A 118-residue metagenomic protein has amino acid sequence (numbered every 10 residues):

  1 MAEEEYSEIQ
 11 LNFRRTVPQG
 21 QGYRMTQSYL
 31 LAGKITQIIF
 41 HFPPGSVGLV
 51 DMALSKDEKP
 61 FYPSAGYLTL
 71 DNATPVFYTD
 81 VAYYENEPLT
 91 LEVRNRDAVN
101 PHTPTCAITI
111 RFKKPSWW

Functional and structural regions predicted by a protein language model:
M1-W118: Beta-strand-centric surfaces of beta-sandwich/beta-rich domains
